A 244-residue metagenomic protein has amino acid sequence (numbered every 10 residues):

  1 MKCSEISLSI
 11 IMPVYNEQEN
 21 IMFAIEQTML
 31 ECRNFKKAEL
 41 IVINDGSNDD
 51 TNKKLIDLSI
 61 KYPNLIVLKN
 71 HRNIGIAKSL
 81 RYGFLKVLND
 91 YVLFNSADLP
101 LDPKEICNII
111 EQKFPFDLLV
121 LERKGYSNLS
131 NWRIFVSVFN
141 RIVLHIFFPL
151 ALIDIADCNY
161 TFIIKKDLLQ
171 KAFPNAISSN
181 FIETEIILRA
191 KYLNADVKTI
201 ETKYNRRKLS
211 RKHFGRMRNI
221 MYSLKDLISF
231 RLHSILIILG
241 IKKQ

Functional and structural regions predicted by a protein language model:
M1-I6, F147-L152, N175-Q244: Hydrophobic helical membrane-anchoring modules
I6-L8, M29-I41, D50, P63-I66: Short loop->beta transition adjacent to catalytic acidic/histidine clusters or analogous donor-positioning motifs
E17-E31: Short, well-formed alpha-helical segments that are part of the catalytic scaffolds of diverse glycosyltransferases
E17-N20, S47, I76, D102: Donor nucleotide-sugar binding loop of glycosyltransferases
E19-F23, D49-L58: Acidic helix N-cap motif at the loop->helix transition within catalytic regions of sugar-transfer enzymes
A38, N52-K86: Conserved donor nucleotide-binding strand/loop of the catalytic core
N44-K53, L99: A conserved acidic beta->alpha catalytic loop
N70-K86, Y91-F94, P103-N180, R207-G215 (+1 more regions): Acceptor/aglycone-binding surface of glycosyltransferases and processive sugar-polymer synthases
